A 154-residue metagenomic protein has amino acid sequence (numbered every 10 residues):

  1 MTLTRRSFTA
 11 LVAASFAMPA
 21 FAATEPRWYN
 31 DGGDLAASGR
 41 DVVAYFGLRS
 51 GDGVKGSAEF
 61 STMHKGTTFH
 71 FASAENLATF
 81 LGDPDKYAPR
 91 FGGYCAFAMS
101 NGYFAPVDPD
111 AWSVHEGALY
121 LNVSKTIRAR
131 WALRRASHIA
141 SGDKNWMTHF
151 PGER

Functional and structural regions predicted by a protein language model:
M1-S15: N-terminal secretory signal peptides and thylakoid transit peptides that target proteins across membranes
F16-A20: Hydrophobic membrane-targeting alpha-helices
F21-R154: Charged, low-complexity intrinsically disordered segments
